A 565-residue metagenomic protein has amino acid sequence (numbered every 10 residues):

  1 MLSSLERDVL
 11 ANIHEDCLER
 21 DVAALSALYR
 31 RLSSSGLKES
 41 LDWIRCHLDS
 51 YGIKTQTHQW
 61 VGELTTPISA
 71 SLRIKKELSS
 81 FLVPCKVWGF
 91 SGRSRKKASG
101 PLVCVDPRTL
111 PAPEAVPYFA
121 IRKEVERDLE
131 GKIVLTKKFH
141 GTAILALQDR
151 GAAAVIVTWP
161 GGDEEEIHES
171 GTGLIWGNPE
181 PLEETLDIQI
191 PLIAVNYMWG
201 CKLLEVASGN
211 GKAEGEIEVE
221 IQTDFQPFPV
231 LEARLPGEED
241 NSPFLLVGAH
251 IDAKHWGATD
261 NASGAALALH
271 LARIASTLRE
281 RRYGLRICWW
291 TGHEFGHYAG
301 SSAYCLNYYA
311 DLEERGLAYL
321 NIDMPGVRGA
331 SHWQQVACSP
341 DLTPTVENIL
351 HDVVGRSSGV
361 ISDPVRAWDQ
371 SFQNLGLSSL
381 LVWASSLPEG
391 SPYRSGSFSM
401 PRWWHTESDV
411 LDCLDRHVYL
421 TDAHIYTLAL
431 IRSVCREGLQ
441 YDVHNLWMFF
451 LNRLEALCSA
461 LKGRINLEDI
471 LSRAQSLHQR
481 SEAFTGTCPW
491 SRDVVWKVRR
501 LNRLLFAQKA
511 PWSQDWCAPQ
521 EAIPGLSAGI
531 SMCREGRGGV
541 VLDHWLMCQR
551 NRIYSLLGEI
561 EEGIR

Functional and structural regions predicted by a protein language model:
L2-E15, R20-E130: Noncatalytic luminal/extracellular "stalk/propeptide" segments of secretory-pathway proteins
L5-N12, S26-S35, G89-R93, G131-K138 (+7 more regions): Second-shell loop/turn segments in exported
V83-T185, Q189, S357-S358: Extracellular/luminal Protease-associated
G89-A120, N178-T259, H270-G284: Soluble metallo-hydrolase cores and metallopeptidase-like ectodomains found primarily in the secretory/periplasmic
K138-H140, G161-D163, I221-T223, I251-K254 (+4 more regions): Acidic, glycine-rich active-site loops and adjacent beta-strand->loop/helix elements that engage anionic groups
P227-V230, A253-D341, V365, Y441: Acidic/histidine-rich catalytic neighborhood of metal-dependent amide-processing enzymes
R328-M448, K497, R503-P511, D515-A518: Active-site-adjacent substrate-binding region of metalloamidase/peptidase-like peptide-processing proteins
H424-I425, S433-R565: C-terminal non-catalytic alpha-helical accessory regions
